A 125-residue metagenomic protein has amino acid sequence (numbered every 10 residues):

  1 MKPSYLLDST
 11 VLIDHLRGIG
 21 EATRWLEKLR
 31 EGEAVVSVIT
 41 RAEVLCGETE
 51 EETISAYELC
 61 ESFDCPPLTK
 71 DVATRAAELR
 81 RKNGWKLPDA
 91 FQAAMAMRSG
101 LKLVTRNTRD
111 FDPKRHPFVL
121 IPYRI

Functional and structural regions predicted by a protein language model:
M1-V36, L45-E58, I125: Short, well-structured N-terminal submotif of metal-dependent ribonuclease cores
K2, A93-I125: Acidic, PIN/NYN-like endoribonuclease modules and their adjacent C-terminal/linker elements
D8-S9, V44, A76, A96 (+1 more regions): Generic structural signal for small/hydrophobic residues in well-ordered secondary structure, especially within
V11-L12, T40, V72, F91-Q92 (+1 more regions): Alpha-helix capping/helix-boundary segments
G32-E33, E61-D64, M97-K102: Short active-site oxyanion
A42, E61-K82: Acidic catalytic patch
R81, W85, L101: Short glycine/serine/threonine/alanine-rich loop segments
